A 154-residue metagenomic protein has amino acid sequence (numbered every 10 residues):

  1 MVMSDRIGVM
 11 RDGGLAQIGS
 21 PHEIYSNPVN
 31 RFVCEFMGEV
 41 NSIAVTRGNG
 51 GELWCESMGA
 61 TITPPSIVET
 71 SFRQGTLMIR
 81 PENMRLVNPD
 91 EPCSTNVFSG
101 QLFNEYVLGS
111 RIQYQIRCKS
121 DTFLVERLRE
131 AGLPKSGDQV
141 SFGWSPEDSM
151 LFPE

Functional and structural regions predicted by a protein language model:
M1-S4, F36: Hydrophobic Walker B segment
R6, I18-G19, N27: Short, glycine/charged-rich "phosphate-handling" switch motifs in NTP-dependent and phosphotransfer domains
V9-M10, I79: Catalytic metal- and UDP-sugar-binding loop of GT-A-like glycosyltransferases, i.e., residues flanking the conserved
A16-I18, E105: Residue-level detector of high-confidence beta-strand sites
S20, F32, A44-T46, S99-L102: Residues located in well-ordered beta-strands
H22-S26, C34-M37: Short acidic-hydrophobic catalytic motif
V40-N41, G50-E154: Non-catalytic connector elements of ABC transporters
